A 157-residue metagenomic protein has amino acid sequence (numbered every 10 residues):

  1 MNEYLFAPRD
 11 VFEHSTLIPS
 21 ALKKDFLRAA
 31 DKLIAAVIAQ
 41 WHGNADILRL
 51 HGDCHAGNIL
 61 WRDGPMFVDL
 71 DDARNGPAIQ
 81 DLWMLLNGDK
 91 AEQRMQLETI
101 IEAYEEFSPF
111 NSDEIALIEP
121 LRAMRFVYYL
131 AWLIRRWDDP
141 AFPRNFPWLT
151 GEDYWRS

Functional and structural regions predicted by a protein language model:
M1-E3, D113: Conserved ATP-binding subdomain of kinase catalytic cores across diverse folds
Y4-G52, R62: An alpha-helical support segment within catalytic cores of ATP-dependent transferases
T16-L17, A21, A131-S157: ATP/Mg2+ or Mg2+-diphosphate-binding catalytic cores that bind nucleotide phosphates or diphosphates via glycine-rich
L50, M66-V68, Q80: Activation loop entry of protein kinases
D69-R74: Activation of the activation-loop gatekeeper triad in protein kinase-fold domains
A78-P109, R125-A141: Active-site activation/catalytic loop segments of kinase-like enzymes and analogous catalytic loops in related
S112-R122: All-alpha amphipathic helical-bundle segments outside canonical DNA-binding/catalytic cores that form hydrophobic
